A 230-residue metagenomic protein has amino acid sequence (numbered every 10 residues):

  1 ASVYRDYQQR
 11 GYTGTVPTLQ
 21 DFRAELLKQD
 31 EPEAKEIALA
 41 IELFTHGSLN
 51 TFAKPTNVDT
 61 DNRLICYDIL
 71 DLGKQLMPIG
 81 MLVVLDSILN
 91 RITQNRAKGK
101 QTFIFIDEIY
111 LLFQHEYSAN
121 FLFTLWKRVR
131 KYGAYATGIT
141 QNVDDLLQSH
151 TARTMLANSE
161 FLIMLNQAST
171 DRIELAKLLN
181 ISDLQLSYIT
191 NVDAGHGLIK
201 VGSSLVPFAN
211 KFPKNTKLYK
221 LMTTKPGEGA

Functional and structural regions predicted by a protein language model:
A1-A134, L147-H150, Y188-V192, G197-S204: P-loop NTPase motor domains
K54, R128, L221, E228-G229: Intrinsic disorder/low-complexity segments enriched in polar/charged and small flexible residues
K100-F103, Y110-N120, T137, I163 (+4 more regions): Accessory regions of macromolecular translocation/handling assemblies
E108, A157-N158, G202-S204, K217 (+1 more regions): Short alpha-helix boundary/capping motifs
F123-K211: Conserved ATP-driven motor cores of ASCE-family P-loop NTPases powering translocation/secretion/packaging/pilus
K211-K217: A short, sequence-level motif marking secondary-structure junctions
